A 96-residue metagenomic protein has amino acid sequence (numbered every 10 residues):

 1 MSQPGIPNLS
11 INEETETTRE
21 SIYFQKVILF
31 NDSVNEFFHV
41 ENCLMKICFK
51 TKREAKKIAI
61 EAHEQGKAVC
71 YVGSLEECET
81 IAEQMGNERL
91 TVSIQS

Functional and structural regions predicted by a protein language model:
S2-S96: Terminal domain-initiation and capping elements
